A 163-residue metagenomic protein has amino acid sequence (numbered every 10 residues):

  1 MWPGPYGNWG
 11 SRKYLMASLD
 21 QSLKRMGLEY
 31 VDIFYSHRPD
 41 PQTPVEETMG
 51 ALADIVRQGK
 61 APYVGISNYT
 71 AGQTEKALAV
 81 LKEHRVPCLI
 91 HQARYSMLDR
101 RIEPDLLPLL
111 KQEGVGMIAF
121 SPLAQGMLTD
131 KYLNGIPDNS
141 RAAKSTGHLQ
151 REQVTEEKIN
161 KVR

Functional and structural regions predicted by a protein language model:
M1, E29, R57: N-terminal binding-site loop/beta-alpha segment at the start of enzyme catalytic domains that lines or forms
M1-G7, Y35, S145-Q153: Short glycine/proline- and acidic residue-enriched helix-loop micro-motifs that form flexible lids or anion-recognition
M1-M16, H37-T43: Active-site mouth loops of central-metabolism enzymes
W9-M26, T74-L78: Short, acidic/polar
L23-P44: Active-site groove signature of glycoside hydrolases
P41-R163: Beta/alpha (TIM)-barrel catalytic core signal, keyed to glycine-rich beta->alpha loops juxtaposed to Asp/Glu that bind
